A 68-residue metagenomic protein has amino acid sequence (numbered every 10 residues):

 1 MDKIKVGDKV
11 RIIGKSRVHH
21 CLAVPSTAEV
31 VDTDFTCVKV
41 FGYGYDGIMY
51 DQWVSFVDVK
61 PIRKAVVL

Functional and structural regions predicted by a protein language model:
K3, K9-L68: Basic/aromatic-rich interaction segments and small domains that mediate binding to polyanionic partners
